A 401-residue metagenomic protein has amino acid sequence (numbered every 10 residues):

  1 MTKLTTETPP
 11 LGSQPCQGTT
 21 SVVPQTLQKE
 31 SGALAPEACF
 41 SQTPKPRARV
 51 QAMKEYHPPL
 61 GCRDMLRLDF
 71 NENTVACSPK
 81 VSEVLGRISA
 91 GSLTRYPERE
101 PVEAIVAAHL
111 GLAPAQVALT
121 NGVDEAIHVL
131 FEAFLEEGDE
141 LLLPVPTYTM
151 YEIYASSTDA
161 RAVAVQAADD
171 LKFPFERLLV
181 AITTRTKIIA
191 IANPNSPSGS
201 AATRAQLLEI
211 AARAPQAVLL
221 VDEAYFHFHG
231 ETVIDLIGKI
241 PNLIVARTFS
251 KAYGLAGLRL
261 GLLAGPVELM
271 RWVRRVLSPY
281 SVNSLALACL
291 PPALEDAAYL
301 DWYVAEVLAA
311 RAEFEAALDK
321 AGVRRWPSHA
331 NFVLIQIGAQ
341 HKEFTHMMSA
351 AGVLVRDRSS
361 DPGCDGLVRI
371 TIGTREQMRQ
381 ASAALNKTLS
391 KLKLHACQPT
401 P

Functional and structural regions predicted by a protein language model:
M1-P44, R185, K387-P401: Intrinsic disorder/low-complexity segments
T43-D124, V129: N-terminal small-domain helix-loop-helix segment of the aminotransferase-like
V50, A133-I191: PLP-dependent aminotransferase-like
V50, E55, P327-S328, I335 (+1 more regions): Conserved PLP cofactor-binding pocket of PLP-dependent enzymes
F173-T184, P197-L255: Active-site pre-lysine segment of PLP-dependent enzymes
N242-D319, V323-W326: PLP-dependent aminotransferase class I/II
V307-L308, L318-A351: Conserved PLP-binding catalytic core of the aspartate aminotransferase-like
M347-A351, S360-P401: PLP-dependent enzyme catalytic core of the Aspartate aminotransferase-like
